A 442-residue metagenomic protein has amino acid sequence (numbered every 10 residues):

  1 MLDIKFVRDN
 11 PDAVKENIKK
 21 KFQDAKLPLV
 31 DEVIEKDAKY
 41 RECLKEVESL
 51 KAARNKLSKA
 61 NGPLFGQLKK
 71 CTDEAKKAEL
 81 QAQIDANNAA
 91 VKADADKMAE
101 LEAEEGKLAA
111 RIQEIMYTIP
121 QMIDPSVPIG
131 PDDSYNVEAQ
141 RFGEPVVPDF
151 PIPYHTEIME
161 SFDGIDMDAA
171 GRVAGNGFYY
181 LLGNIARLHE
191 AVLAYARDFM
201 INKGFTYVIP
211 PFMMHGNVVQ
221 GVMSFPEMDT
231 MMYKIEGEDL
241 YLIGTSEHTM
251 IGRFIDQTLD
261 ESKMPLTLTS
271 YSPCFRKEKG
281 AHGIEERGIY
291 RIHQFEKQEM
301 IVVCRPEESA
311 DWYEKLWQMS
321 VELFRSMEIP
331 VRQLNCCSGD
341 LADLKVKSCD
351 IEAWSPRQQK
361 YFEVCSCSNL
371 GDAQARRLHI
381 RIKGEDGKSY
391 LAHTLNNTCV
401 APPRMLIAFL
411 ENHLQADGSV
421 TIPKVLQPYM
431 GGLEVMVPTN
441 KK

Functional and structural regions predicted by a protein language model:
M1-P145, E160, G164: N-terminal alpha-helical targeting/anchoring segments
L27, R141-K442: TRNA-recognition modules of translation machinery and tRNA-sensing kinases, especially anticodon-binding
